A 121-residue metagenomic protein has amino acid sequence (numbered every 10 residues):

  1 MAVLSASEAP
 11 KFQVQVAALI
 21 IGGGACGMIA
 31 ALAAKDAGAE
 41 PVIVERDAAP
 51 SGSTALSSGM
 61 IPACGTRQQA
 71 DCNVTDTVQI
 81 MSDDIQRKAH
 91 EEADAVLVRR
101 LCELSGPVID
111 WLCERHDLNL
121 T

Functional and structural regions predicted by a protein language model:
M1-A18, D36: Extreme N-terminal leader/targeting segments of oxidoreductases
A2-S7, E40, R46-T121: Conserved N-terminal/central alpha/beta ligand/cofactor-binding core
A17-I43: N-terminal Rossmann-like FAD-binding beta1-loop-alpha1 element of flavoenzymes
